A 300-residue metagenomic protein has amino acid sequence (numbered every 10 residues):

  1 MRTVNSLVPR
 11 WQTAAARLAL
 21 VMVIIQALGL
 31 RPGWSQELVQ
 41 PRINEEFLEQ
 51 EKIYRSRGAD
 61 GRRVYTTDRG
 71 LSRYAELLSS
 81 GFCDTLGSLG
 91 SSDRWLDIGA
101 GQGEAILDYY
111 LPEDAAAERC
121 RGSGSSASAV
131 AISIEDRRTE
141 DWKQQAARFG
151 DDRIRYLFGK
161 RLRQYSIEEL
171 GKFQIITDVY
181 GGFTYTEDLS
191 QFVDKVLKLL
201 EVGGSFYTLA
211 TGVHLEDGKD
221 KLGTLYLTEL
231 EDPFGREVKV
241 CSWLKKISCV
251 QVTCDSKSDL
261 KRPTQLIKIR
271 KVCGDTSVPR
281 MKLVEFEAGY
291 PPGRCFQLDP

Functional and structural regions predicted by a protein language model:
R17-G29: Bacterial N-terminal signal peptides
E37-S91: Class I SAM-dependent methyltransferase Rossmann-like catalytic core, especially the SAM/SAH-binding loop
L96, A100-R163: Class I SAM-dependent methyltransferase SAM/SAH-binding core
R163-I175: A short acidic, Gly/Pro-enriched loop at the edge of an enzyme's catalytic core that lines a small-molecule cofactor
D178-G181: A short beta-strand submotif of the Rossmann-like class I SAM-dependent methyltransferase core that lines
F183-V196: A short, conserved alpha-helix within the catalytic core of class I
G203-H214: Conserved beta-strand signature within the Rossmann-like core of class I S-adenosyl-L-methionine
L227-P300: Class I S-adenosyl-L-methionine
